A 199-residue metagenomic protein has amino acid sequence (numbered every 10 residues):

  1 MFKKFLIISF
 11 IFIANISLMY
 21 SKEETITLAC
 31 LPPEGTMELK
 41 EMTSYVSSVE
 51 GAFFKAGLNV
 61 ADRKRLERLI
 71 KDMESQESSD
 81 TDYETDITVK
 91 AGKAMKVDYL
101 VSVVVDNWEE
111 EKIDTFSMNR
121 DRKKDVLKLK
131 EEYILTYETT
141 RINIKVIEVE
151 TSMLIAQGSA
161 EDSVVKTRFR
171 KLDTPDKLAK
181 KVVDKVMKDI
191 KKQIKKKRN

Functional and structural regions predicted by a protein language model:
F2-A14: Sec-dependent N-terminal signal peptides
S17, V104-N107, D162: Residues that line or immediately flank small-molecule/substrate-binding pockets and catalytic motifs
M19-E23: Boundary at the C-terminal end of the N-terminal hydrophobic targeting segment
T25, L31-P32, T36-E109, V149 (+3 more regions): N-terminal segment of the mature soluble domain
E109-K112, V164-V165: Short catalytic/ligand-binding loop motif for oxyanion handling, primarily in non-cytosolic enzymes, centered on
D114-N119: Outer-membrane beta-barrel translocator domains and adjoining extracellular loop/strand segments of Gram-negative
K123-K188: Short secondary-structure boundary motifs at beta->alpha junctions and helix caps
K185-N199: Short, low-complexity, Pro/Ser/Thr/Gly-rich segments in the mature regions of secreted, periplasmic
